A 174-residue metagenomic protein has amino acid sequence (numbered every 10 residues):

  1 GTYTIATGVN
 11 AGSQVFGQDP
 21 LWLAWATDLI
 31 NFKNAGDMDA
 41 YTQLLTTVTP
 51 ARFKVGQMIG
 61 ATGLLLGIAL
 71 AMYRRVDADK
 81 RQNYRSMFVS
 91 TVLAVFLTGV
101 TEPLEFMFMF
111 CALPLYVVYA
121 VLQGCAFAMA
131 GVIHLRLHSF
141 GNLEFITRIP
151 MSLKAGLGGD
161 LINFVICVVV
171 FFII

Functional and structural regions predicted by a protein language model:
Y3-A51, L65-R74, S90-T91, L97-I174: Transmembrane alpha-helical segments and their short flanking loops that form helix-hairpins/helix-helix interfaces
K54-T62: Structural signature of hydrophobic alpha-helical transmembrane segments
I59, M87-L93: Generic hydrophobic alpha-helical membrane-segment signal
T62, M72, A78-M87: Membrane-proximal intracellular helices of multi-pass ion channels
